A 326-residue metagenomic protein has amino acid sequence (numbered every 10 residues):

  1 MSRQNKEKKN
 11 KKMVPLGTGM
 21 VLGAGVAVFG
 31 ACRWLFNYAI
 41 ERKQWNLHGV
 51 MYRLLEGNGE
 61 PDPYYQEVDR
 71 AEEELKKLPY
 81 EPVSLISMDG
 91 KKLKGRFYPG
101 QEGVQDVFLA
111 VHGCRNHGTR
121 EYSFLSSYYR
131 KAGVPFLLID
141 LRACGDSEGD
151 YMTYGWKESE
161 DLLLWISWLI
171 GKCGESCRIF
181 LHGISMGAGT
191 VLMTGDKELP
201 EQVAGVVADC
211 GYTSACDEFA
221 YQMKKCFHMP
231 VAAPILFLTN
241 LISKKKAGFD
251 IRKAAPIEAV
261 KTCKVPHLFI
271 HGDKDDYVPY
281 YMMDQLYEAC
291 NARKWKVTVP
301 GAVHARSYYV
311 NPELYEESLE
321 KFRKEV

Functional and structural regions predicted by a protein language model:
G17-I86: An N-terminal hydrophobic leader/cap segment in hydrolases
C114-Y128, L141: The serine-hydrolase catalytic nucleophile loop
M152-C173: Alpha/beta-hydrolase active-site loop
M193-F249, E258: Hydrolase active-site cap/lid region
P256, V265, P279-E288: Short alpha-helix in the alpha/beta-hydrolase fold that links the catalytic acid
T262-K264, F269-H271, D275: Short beta-strand/loop motif that positions the catalytic acidic residue of the alpha/beta-hydrolase fold
Y287-A305: Catalytic histidine neighborhood in serine/cysteine hydrolases with alpha/beta-hydrolase-type architecture
A302, Y309-V326: Catalytic active-site module of serine/aspartate enzymes centered on a nucleophile-bearing elbow/loop
